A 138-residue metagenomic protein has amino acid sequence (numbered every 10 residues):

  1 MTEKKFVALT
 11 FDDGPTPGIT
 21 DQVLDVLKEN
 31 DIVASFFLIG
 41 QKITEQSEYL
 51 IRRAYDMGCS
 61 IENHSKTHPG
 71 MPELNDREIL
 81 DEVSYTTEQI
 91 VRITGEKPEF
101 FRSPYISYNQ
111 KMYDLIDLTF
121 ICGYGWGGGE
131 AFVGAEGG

Functional and structural regions predicted by a protein language model:
M1-N63, T67-G70, T87-Q89, E96-P98: Active-site beta->alpha N-cap acidic-glycine motif
T16, V83, G137-G138: A conditional alpha-helix N-cap/helix-loop micro-motif detector
S47-L50, P72-D81, N109-D114: Metal-dependent catalytic neighborhoods of phosphoester/phosphodiester hydrolases
P69-L74, A131-F132: A short acidic, helix-capping loop that chelates divalent metal ions and anchors anionic groups
I79-R92: An active-site-proximal "capping" alpha-helix that borders the catalytic cofactor pocket
K97, M112-G138: His/Asp/Glu-enriched short active-site or ligand-binding loop at hydrolase and phosphoryl-transfer sites
